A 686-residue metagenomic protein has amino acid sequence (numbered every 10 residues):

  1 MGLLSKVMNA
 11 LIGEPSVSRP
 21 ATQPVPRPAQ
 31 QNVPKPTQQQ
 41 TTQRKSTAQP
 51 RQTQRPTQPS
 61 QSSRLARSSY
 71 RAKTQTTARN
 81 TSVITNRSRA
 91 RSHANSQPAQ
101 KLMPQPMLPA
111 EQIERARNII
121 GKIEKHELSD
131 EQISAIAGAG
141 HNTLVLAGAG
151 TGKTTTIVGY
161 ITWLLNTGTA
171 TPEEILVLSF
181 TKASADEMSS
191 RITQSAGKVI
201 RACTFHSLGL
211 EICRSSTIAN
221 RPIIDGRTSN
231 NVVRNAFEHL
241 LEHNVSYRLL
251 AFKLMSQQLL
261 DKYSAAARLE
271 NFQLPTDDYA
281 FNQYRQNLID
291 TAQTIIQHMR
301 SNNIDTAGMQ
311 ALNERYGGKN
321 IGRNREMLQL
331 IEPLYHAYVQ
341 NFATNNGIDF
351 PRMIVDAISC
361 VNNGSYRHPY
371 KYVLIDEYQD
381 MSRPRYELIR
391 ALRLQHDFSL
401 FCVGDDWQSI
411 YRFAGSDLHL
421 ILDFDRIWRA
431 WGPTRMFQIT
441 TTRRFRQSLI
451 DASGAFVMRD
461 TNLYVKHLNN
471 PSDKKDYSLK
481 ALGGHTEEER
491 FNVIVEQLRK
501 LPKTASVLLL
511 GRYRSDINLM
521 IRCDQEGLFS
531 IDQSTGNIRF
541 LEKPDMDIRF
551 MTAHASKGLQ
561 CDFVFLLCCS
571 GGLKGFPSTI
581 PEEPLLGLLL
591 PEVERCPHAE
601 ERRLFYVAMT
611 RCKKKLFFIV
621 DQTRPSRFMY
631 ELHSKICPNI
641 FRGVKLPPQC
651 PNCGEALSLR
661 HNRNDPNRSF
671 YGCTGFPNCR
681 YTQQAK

Functional and structural regions predicted by a protein language model:
L3-L4, M8-A10, R64-N235, T610: P-loop NTPase Walker
N95, A99-T151, T155-T156, E174-L176 (+3 more regions): Accessory N-terminal region flanking or inserted into the helicase ATPase core in nucleic-acid motor proteins
G121-S129, I133-A149, R221-P222, P433-R443 (+2 more regions): Inter-lobe coupling/hinge region of RecA-like P-loop helicase motors
A170-K182, I200, V403, F437-T441 (+1 more regions): Conserved RecA-like ASCE P-loop NTPase motor core of nucleic-acid helicases/translocases
R383-D476: Conserved RecA-like helicase ATPase core segment that couples NTP binding/hydrolysis to strand translocation
P502-S506, N518, M546-D547, M551-T610 (+1 more regions): Conserved helicase C-terminal RecA-like lobe
C650-C653, C673: Short cysteine-rich clusters marking metal-coordination/redox-active sites
G675-K686: Short metal-binding segments enriched for Cys and/or His
